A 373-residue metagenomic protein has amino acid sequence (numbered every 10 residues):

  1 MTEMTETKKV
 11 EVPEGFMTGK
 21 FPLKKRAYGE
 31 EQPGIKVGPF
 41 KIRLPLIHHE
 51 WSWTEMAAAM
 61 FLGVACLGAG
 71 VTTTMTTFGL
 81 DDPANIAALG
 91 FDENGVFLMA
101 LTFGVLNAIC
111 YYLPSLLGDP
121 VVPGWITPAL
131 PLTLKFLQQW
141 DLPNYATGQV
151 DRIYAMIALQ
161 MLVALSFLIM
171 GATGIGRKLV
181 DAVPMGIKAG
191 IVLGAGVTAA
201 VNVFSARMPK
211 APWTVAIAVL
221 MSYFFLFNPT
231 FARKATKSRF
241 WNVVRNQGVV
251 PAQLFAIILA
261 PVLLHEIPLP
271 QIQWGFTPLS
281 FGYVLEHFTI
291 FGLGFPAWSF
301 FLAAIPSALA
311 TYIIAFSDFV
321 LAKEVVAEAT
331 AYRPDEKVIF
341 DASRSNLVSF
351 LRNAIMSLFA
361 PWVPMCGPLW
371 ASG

Functional and structural regions predicted by a protein language model:
T2-Q149: N-terminal signal-anchor module of multipass membrane proteins
E3-K8, G19-K25, P212, F224-F288 (+1 more regions): Flexible hinge motifs at transmembrane-helix junctions and intramembrane kinks/re-entrant loops in multi-pass membrane
K41-M60, T76-Y112, L309-G373: Membrane-embedded helical hairpins/re-entrant loop segments and their flanking transmembrane helices within multi-pass
T54-V71, N94-G95, G118-G124, Y154-A155 (+5 more regions): Helical membrane-embedded segments and adjacent short helical loop/helix-boundary regions of multi-pass membrane
G63-P83, G104-L116, L159-T173, A189-A199 (+6 more regions): Transmembrane alpha-helical segments of multi-pass membrane transport proteins and ion-pumping complexes
V150-E266: Membrane-embedded alpha-helical modules
A155-Q160, A206-K210, I290-L309: Hydrophobic alpha-helical transmembrane segments
I175-V183, A200-R207, G275-S280, V284-H287 (+2 more regions): Hydrophobic alpha-helical segments of integral membrane proteins, encompassing both true transmembrane helices
